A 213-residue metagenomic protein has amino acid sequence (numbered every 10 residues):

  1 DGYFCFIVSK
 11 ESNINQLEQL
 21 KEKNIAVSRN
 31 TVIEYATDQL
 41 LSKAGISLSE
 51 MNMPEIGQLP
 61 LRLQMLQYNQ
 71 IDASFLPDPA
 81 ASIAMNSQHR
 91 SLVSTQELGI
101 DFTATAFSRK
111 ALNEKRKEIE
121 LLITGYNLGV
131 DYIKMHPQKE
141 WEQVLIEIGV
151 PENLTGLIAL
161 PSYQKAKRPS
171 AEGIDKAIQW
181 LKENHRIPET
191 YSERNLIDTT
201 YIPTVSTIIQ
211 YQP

Functional and structural regions predicted by a protein language model:
D1-S47, M53-E55, M65, D72-D78 (+1 more regions): Short, glycine-/small- and polar/acidic-enriched structural segments that line small-molecule recognition paths
E11-E18, S42, L63, R109-N113 (+3 more regions): Proline/Glycine/Serine-rich low-complexity intrinsically disordered segments that serve as flexible stalks/linkers
I14, I46-L48, V150, R186-I187: Helix N-cap/coil-helix junction residues
E22, N86, D198: Phosphate-coordinating loops and pocket residues in cytosolic domains that bind phosphorylated ligands
M53-P54, Q58-L145: Pocket-lining segment of extracytoplasmic ligand-binding domains
E114-E189: Secondary-structure end/capping motifs
K182-P213: Conserved C-terminal helix/tail region of periplasmic/extracytoplasmic solute-binding proteins
